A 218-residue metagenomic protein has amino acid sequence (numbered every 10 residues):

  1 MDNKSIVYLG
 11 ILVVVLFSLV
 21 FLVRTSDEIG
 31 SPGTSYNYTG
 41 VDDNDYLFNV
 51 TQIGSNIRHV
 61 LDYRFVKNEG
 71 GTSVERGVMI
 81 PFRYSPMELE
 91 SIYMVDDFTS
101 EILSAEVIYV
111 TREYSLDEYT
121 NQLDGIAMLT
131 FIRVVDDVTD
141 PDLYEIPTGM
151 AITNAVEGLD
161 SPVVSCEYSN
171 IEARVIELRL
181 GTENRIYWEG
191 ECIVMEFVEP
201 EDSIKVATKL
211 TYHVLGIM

Functional and structural regions predicted by a protein language model:
M1-T34: Secretory targeting signatures
P32-T39, N44-M218: Long, low-hydrophobicity ectodomains and other hydrophilic envelope-associated domains
